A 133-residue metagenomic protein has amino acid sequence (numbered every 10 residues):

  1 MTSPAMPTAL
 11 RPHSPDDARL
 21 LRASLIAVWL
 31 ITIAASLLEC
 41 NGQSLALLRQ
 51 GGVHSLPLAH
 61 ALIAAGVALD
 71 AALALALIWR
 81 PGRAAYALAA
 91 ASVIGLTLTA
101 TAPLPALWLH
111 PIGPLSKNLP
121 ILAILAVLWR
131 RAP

Functional and structural regions predicted by a protein language model:
T2-P133: Membrane-interface extramembranous regions
